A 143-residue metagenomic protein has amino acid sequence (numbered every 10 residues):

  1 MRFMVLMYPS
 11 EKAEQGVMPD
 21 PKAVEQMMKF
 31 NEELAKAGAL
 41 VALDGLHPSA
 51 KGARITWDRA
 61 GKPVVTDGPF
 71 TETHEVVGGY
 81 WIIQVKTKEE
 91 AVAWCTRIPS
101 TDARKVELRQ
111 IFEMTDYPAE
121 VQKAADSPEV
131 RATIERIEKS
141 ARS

Functional and structural regions predicted by a protein language model:
M1-S143: Conserved, structured core segments of small domains
